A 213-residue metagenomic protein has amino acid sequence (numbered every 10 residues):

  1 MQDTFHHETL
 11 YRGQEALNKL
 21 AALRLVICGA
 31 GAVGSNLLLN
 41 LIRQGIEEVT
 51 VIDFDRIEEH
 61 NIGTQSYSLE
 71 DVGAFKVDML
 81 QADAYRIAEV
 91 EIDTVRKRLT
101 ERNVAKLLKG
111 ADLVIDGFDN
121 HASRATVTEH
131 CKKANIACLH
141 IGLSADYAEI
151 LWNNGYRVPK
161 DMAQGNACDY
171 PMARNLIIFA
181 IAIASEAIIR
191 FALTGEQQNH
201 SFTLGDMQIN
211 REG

Functional and structural regions predicted by a protein language model:
M1-V26, G142: N-terminal charged helix/coil linker that caps or initiates catalytic domains
R24, A105-L113, G117-G213: Glycine-rich phosphate/adenylate-binding loop
R24, E47-V49, E91, A137: Residues at the starts of beta-strands that form the adenosine-phosphate
I27-A30, V51: Hydrophobic Val/Ile/Leu positions in short beta-strands of Rossmann-like dinucleotide-binding domains
V33-G34: Hydrophobic/small residue at the entry helix of a nucleotide-binding pocket
L41: Aromatic pocket-lining residues of Rossmann-like dinucleotide-binding sites
E48-I87: Glycine-rich phosphate-binding loop and adjoining beta1-alpha1-beta2 segment of Rossmann-like nucleotide-binding folds
F75-L113, F118-R124: A structured beta-alpha segment of the ubiquitous adenosine-cofactor-binding alpha/beta core
